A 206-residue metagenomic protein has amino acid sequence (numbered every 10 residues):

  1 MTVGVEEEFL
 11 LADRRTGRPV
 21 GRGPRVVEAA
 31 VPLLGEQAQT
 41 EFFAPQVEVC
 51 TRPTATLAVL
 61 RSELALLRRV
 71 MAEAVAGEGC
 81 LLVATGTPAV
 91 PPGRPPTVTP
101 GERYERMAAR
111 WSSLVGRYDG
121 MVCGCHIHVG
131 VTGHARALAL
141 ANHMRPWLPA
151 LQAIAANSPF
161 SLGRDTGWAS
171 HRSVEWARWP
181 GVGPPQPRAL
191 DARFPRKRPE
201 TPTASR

Functional and structural regions predicted by a protein language model:
M1-V115, M121-C123: Terminal catalytic/cofactor-binding subdomain
R52-T54, H128-T132: Short strand-loop junctions, especially beta-strand C-caps/beta-turns that link beta-sheets to coils or alpha-helices
P100, D119-C123, G130-R206: Loop-rich catalytic cores of soluble enzymes, especially ATP-dependent carboxylate-amine ligases and other
